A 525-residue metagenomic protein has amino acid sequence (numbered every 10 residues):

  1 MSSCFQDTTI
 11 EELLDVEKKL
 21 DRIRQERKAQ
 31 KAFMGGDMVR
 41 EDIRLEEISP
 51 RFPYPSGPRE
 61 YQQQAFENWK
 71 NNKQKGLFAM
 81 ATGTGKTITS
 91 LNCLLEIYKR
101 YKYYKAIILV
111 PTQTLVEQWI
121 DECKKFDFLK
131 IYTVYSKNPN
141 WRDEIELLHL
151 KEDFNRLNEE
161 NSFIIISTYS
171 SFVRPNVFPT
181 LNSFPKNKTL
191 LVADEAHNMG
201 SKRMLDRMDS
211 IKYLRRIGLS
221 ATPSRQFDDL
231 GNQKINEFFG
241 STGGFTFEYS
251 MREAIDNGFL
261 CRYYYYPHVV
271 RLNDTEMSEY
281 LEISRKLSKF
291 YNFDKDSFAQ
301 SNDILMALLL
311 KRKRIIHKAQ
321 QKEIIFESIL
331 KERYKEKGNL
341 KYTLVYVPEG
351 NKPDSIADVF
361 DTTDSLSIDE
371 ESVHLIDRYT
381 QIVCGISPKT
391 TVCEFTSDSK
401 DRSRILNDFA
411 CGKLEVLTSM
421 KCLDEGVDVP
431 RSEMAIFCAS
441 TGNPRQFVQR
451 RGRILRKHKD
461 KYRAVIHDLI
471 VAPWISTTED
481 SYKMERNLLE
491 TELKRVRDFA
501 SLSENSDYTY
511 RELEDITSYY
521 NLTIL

Functional and structural regions predicted by a protein language model:
V39-A79: Conserved pre-motif I regulatory segment
K73-C93: Walker A/P-loop
T89, K102-D127, E349-N351: Conserved Walker A/P-loop ATP-binding site and its immediately adjacent core in helicase/helicase-like ATPase domains
T114-E146: Conserved helix-turn-beta segment of the N-terminal RecA-like "Helicase ATP-binding" lobe in SF1/SF2 helicases
R142-N155, L344, E371-C384, K389-K421: Conserved helicase ATPase core of P-loop NTP-dependent helicases/translocases
S201-L260: Post-DEXD/H (motif II) to motif III coupling segment of the RecA-like Helicase ATP-binding lobe
G244-K337: Conserved interdomain linker/interface between the two RecA-like ATPase lobes of SF2 helicase motors
T390-L502: Conserved RecA-like P-loop NTPase helicase motor core
